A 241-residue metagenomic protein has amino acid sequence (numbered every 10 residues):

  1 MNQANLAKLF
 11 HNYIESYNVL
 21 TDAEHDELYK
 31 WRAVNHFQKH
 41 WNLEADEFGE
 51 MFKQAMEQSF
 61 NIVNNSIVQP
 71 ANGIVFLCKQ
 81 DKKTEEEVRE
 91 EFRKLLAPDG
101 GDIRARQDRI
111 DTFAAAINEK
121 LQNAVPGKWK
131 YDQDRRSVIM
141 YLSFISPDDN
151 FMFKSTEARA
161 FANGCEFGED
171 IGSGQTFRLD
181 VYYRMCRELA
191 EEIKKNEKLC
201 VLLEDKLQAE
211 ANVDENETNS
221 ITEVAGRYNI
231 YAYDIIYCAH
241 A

Functional and structural regions predicted by a protein language model:
M1-Y131, P147-A241: An N-terminal alpha-helical hairpin/helix-loop-helix interaction module that forms a charged, gly/pro-flexible surface
V138-L142: Cytochrome P450 catalytic-core helices
